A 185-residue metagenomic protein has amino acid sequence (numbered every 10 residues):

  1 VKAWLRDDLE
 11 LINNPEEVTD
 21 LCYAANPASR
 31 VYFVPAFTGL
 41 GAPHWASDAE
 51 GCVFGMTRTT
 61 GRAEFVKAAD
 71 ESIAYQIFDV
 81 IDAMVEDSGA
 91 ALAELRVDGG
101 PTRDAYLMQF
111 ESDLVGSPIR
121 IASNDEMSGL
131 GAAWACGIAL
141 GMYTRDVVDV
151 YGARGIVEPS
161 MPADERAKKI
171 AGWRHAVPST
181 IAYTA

Functional and structural regions predicted by a protein language model:
V1-A185: Glycine/Thr-rich phosphate-binding loops that ligate phosphate moieties of nucleotide and other phosphorylated ligands
